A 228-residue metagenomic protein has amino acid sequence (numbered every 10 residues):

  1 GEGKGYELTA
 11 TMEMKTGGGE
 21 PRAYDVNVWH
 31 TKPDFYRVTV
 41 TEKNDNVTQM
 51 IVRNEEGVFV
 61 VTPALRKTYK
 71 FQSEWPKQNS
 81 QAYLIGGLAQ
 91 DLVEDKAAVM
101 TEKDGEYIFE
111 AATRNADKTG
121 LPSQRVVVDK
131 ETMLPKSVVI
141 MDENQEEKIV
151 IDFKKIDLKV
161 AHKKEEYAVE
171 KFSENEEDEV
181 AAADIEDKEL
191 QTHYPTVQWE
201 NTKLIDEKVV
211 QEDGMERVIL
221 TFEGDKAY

Functional and structural regions predicted by a protein language model:
G1-F35, D45, V93-E102, D178-D184 (+2 more regions): N-terminal leader/targeting segments and the immediate start of mature chains
E2-G5, W29-Y36, V52-G57, D104 (+3 more regions): Short, solvent-exposed coil/turn segments at beta-strand boundaries
A10-E13, R37-T41, I108-A116, V138-M141 (+1 more regions): Short beta-strand segments that buttress and anchor functional surface loops
N27, N175-Y228: Short, solvent-exposed recognition patches
N27, T48-M50, A97-V99, S123-V127 (+1 more regions): Short, surface-exposed charged micro-motifs
N27-A82, D142-D152: An acidic-aromatic
N54-P122, H162, E176-H193: Flexible, processing/modification-adjacent segments and terminal tails in exported/periplasmic/extracellular proteins
E102-E174: Gly/Pro-enriched, hydrophobic low-complexity segments that function as extracytoplasmic propeptides/linkers
